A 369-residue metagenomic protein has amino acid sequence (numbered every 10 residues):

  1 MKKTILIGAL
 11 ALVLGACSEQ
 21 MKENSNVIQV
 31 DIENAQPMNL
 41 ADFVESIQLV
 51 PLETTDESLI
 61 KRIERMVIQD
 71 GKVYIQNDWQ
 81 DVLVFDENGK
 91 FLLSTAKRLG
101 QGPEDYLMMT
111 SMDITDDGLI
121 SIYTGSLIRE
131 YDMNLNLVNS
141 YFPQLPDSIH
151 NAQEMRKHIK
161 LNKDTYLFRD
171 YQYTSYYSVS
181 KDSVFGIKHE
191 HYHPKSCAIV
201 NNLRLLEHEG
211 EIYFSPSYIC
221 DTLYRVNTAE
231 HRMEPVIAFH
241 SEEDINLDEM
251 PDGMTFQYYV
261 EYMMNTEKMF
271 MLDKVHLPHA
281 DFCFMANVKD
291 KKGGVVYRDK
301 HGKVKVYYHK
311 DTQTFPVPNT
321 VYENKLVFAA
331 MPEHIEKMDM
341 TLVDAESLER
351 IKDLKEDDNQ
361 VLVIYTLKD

Functional and structural regions predicted by a protein language model:
G15-A16: C-terminal motif of bacterial Sec signal peptides marking the signal peptidase cleavage site
Q20-L52: Blade/loop signatures of beta-propeller domains
Q48-Q80, K274: Beta-strand-rich domains and repeat architectures in extracellular enzymes and scaffolds, especially beta-propellers
E53-S58, K90-G118, G125, L145-P146: Blade-loop segments of beta-propeller domains
K61-R65, Y106-M112, S148-K160, S196-R204 (+2 more regions): Repeated scaffold domains used in trafficking and secretory/extracellular systems, primarily beta-propellers
Q69-N77, T115-T124, R156-T174, E207-S217 (+3 more regions): Short beta-strand elements that form the blades of beta-propeller/WD-repeat-like and other beta-sheet-rich scaffold
L107, T124-Y173, G186-P194: Asp-box/WD-like beta-propeller blade repeats and closely related beta-sheet repeat scaffolds
V236-Y258, M264, V295, K300-N324 (+1 more regions): Conserved blade-ending motifs and adjacent loop-strand segments that build the rim/top face of beta-propeller domains
